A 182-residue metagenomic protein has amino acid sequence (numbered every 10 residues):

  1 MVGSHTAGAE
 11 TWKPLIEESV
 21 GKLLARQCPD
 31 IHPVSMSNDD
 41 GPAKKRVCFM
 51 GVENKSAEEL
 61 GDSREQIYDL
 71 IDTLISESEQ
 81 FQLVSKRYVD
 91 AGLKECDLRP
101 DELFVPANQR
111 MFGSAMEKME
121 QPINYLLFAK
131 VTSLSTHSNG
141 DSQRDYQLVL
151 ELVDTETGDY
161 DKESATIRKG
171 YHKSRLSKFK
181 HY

Functional and structural regions predicted by a protein language model:
M1-P42, P106-Q121, L134-Y182: C-terminal/domain-edge helix-coil "capping" segments
P42-Q109, T157-K162: N-terminal segment of the mature soluble domain
R46-G51, L126-K130, Q147-E151, E163: Soluble periplasmic/extracytoplasmic beta-strand elements of cell-envelope proteins
S78-C96, F128-N139, K173-Y182: Short secondary-structure transition/capping segments
